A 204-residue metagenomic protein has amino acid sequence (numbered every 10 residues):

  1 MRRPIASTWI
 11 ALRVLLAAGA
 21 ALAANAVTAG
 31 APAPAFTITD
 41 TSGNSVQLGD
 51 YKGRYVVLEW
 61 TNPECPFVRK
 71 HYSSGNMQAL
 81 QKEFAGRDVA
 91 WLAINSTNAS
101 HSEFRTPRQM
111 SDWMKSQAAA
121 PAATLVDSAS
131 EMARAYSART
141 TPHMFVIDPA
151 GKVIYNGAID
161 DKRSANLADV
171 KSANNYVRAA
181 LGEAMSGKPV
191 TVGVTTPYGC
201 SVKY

Functional and structural regions predicted by a protein language model:
W9-L22: Bacterial N-terminal signal peptides
A20-A35: N-proximal helix/coil linker or "cap" segments that precede and/or mark the start of modular domains
F36-V56: A short beta-strand-turn-helix
D50-R69, L181: Short active-site neighborhood of thiol/selenol oxidoreductases, capturing the structured segment around
G53-V56, G86-W91, A119-A122, P149-A150: Loop/turn elements at helix/coil->beta-strand transitions in domains of secreted/extracellular proteins
R69-Q117, S128-A135: Structural microenvironment flanking redox-active thiols in thiol-disulfide oxidoreductases
S111-D148, V153-I154: Short, internal strand/loop/helix patches that form the active-site neighborhood or redox-interaction surface
V146-Y204: Thiol-/selenol-based redox modules, centered on thioredoxin-like and closely related oxidoreductase domains
